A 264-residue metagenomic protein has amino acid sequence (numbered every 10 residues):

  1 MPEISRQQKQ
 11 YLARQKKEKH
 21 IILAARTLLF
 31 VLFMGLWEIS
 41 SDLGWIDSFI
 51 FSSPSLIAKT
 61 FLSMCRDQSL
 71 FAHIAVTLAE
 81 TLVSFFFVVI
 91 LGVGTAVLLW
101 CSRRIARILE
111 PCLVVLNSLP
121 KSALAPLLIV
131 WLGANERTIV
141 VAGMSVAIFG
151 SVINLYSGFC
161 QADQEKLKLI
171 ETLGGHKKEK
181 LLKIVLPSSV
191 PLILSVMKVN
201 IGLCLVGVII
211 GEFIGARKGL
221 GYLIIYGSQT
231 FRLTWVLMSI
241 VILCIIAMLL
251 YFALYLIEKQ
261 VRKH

Functional and structural regions predicted by a protein language model:
M1-L29, F252-H264: Transmembrane alpha-helical segments of polytopic membrane transport and secretion proteins
Y11, Q15, K19, L43-F86: Periplasmic/extracellular loop-to-transmembrane helix junction in inner-membrane transport proteins
V83-L113: Transmembrane-helix boundary motif in ABC transporter permease subunits
R103, L237-H264: C-terminal transmembrane helix and the adjacent membrane-cytosol boundary/short C-terminal tail of inner/organellar
V114-G150, S157-G158: Generic hydrophobic transmembrane alpha-helix motif, especially the helices
L119, F159-E165, L169-S189, Q229: Short helix-to-coil transition segments within interhelical loops that connect adjacent transmembrane helices
V130-W131, V206-L243: Glycine-rich helix-loop "coupling/hinge" segments at transmembrane-helix boundaries in multipass transporters
V141-S145, K178-G211: Transmembrane alpha-helices
